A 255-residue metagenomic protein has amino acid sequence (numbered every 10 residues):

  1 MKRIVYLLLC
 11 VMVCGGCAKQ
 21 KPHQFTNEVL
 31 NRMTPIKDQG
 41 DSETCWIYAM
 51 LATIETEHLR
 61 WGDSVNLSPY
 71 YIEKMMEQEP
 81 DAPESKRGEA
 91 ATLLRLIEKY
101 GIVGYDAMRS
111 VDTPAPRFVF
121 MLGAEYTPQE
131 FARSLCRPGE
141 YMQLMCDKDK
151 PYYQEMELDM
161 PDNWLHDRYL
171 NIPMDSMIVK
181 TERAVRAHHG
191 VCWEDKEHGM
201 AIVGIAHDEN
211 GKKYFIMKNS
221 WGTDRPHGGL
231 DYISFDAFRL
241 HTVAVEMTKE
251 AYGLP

Functional and structural regions predicted by a protein language model:
K2-L7: Sec-dependent signal peptide recognition, specifically the positively charged N-region followed immediately by
V13-G16: C-terminal motif of bacterial Sec signal peptides marking the signal peptidase cleavage site
A18-F25: Bacterial Sec signal peptide processing site at the extreme N-terminus
T34, V119-P255: Active-site signature of cysteine proteases
Q39-I54, P83-R95, H198: Active-site nucleophilic cysteine motif
T44-I47, Y70-K74, L93-L96, G104-D106 (+3 more regions): Structural recognition of the beta-strand scaffold that forms the well-ordered cores of secreted hydrolase catalytic
Y48, A52-W61, L96-V103, A184: Structured segments of extracytoplasmic/periplasmic soluble domains in secreted or envelope-associated proteins
V65-L135: Papain-like cysteine protease catalytic cores
